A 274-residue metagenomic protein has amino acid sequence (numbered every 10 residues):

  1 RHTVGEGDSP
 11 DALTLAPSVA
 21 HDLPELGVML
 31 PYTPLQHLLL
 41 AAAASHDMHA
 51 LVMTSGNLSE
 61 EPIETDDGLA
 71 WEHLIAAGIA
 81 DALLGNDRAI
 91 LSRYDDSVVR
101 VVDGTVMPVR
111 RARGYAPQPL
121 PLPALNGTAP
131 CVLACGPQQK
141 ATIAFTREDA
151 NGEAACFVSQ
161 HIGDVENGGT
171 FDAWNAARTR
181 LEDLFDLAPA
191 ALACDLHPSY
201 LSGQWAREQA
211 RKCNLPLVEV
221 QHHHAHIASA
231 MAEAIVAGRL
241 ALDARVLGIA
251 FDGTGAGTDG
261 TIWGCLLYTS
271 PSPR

Functional and structural regions predicted by a protein language model:
R1-A193, H197-K212, T261-G264: Active-site-adjacent structural elements in enzyme catalytic cores
L51, P216-Q221: Short hydrophobic/aromatic-enriched beta-strand-loop microsegments
A76, A80-V98, E219-I235, R239-W263: Phosphate/diphosphate-binding loops
Y268-P273: Conserved small/polar residues in nucleotide/adenosyl-binding loops
